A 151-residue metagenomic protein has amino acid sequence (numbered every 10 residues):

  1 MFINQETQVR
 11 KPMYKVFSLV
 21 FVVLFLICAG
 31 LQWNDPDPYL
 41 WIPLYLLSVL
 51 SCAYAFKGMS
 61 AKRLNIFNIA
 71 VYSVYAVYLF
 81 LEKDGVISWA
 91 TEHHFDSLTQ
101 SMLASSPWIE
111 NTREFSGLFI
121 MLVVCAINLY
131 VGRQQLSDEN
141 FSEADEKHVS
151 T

Functional and structural regions predicted by a protein language model:
E6-T151: Domain-scale activation on soluble regions of proteins
